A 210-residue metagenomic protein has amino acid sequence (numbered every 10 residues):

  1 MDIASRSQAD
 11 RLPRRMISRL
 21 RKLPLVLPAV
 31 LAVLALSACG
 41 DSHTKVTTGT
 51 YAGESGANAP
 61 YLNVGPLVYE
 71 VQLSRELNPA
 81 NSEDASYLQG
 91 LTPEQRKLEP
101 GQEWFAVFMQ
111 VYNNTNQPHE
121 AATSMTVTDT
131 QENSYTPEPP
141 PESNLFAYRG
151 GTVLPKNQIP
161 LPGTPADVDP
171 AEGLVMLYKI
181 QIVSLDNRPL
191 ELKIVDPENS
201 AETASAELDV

Functional and structural regions predicted by a protein language model:
D2-I3, K193: Primarily hydrophobic membrane-targeting regions of prokaryotic envelope proteins
A4-L27: Bacterial N-terminal signal peptides that target proteins for export
L20, L27-P28, K97, T164: Generic detector of short alpha-helix boundary/capping microenvironments and adjacent low-complexity segments
L34-A38: C-terminal motif of bacterial Sec signal peptides marking the signal peptidase cleavage site
C39-V210: Conserved functional micro-motifs across diverse proteins
